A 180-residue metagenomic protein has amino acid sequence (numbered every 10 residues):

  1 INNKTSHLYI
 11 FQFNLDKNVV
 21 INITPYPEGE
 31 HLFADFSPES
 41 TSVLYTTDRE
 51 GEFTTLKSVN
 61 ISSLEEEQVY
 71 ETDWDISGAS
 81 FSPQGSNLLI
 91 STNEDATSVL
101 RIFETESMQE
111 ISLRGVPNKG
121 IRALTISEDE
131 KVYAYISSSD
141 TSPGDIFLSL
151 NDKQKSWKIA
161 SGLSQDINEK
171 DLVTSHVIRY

Functional and structural regions predicted by a protein language model:
I1, T5-L8, V19-T46, E52-L56 (+3 more regions): Conserved beta-propeller blade repeats
T5-F11, E52-K57, A96-I102, T141-L148: Structural motif
N14-N18, N60-L64, E104-M108, L150-Q154: Short loop/turn segments that connect beta-strands within beta-propeller blades
I102, S112-P117: Non-catalytic extracellular/periplasmic "stalk" and linker regions immediately N-terminal to catalytic or recognition
D140-R179: An N-terminal hydrophobic leader/cap segment in hydrolases
